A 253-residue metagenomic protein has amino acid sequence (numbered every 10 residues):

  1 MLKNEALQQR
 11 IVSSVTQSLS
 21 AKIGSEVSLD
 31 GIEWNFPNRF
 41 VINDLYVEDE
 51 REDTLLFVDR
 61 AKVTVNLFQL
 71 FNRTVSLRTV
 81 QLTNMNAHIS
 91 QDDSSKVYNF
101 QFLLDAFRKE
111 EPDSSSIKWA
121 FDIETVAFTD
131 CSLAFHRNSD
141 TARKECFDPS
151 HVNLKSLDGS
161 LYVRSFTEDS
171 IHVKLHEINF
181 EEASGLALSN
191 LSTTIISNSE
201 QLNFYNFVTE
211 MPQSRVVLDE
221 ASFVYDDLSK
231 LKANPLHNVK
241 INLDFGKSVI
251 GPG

Functional and structural regions predicted by a protein language model:
M1-K22: N-terminal type II signal-anchor transmembrane helix that functions as the membrane-insertion/stop-transfer segment
V12, S25, W119, L186-L188 (+1 more regions): Short solvent-exposed loop/turn micro-motifs enriched in small/polar/acidic residues
S13, T141-R143, V173-E177: Short Pro/Gly-enriched beta-strand edge/turn motifs at strand-loop
I23-L29: A short, amphipathic edge element
D30-K96, A106-A134, L157-I171, H176 (+2 more regions): Flexible beta-edge/linker motif
L45, T141-C146: Short, polar loop/linker segments at the starts of domains and inter-domain junctions
F135-R137, P252: Short, solvent-exposed loop/turn elements at domain surfaces
F147-E200, L236, F245-G253: Beta-propeller and related beta-repeat scaffolds in trafficking/envelope systems
